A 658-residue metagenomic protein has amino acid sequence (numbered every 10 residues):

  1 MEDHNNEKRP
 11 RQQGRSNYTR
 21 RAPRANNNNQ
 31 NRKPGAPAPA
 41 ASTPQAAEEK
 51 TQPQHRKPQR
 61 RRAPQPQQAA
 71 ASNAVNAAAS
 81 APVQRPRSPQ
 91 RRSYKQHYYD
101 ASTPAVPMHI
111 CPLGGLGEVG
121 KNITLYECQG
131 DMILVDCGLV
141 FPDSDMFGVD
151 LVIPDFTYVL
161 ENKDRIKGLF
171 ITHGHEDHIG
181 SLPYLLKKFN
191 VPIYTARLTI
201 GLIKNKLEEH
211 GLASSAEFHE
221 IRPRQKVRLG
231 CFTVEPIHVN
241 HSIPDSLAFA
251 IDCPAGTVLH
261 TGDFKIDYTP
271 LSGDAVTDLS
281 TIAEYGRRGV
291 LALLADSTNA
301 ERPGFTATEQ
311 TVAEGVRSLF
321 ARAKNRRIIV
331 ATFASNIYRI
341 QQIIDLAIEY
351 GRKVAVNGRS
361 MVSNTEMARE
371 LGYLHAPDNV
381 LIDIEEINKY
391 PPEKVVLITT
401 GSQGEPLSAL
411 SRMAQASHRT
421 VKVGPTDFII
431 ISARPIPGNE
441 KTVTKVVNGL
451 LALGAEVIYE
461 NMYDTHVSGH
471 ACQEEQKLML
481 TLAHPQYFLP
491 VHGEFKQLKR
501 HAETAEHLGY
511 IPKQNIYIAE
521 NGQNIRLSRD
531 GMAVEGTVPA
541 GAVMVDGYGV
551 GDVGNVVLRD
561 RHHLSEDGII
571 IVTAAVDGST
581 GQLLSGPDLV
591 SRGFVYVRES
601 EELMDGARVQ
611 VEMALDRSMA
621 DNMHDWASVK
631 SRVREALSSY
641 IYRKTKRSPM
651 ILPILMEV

Functional and structural regions predicted by a protein language model:
M1-D100: Intrinsically disordered, low-complexity RNA-associated tracts
A81-F170, H175-K389, S408-K422, K441-K445: His/Asp/Glu-rich metal-coordinating catalytic cores of metallo-dependent phosphodiesterases/hydrolases acting on
V140-P154, R165, Y459-M462, I516-I518 (+3 more regions): A glycine- and charged-residue-rich anion-binding loop/surface
P192, L489, L652: Short glycine-rich phosphate-binding loop at a beta-alpha junction
L207, A505, I641: Conserved hydrophobic residues forming the short capping helix/wall of the S-adenosyl-L-methionine
R222, E520-G522, R647-I651: Short Gly/Ser/Thr- and Asp/Glu-enriched loop/turn motifs at secondary-structure junctions
R302-S432, I436-P485, L489-N622, K630 (+1 more regions): Hard-cation-handling environments
N622-V658: C-terminal tails and terminal domains of large nucleic-acid-associated and other macromolecular-machine proteins
